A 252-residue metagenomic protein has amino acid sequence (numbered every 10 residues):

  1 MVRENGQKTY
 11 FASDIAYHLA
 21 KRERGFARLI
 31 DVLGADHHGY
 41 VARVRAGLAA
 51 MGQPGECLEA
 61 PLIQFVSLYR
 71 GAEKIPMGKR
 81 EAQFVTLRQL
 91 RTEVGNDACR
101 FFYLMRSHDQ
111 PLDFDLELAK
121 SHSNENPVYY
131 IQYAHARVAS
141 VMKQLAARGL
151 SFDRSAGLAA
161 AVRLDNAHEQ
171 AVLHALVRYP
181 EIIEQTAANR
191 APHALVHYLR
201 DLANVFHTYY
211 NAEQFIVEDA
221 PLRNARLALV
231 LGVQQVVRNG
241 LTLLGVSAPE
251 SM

Functional and structural regions predicted by a protein language model:
M1-M252: Non-catalytic interaction-recognition regions
